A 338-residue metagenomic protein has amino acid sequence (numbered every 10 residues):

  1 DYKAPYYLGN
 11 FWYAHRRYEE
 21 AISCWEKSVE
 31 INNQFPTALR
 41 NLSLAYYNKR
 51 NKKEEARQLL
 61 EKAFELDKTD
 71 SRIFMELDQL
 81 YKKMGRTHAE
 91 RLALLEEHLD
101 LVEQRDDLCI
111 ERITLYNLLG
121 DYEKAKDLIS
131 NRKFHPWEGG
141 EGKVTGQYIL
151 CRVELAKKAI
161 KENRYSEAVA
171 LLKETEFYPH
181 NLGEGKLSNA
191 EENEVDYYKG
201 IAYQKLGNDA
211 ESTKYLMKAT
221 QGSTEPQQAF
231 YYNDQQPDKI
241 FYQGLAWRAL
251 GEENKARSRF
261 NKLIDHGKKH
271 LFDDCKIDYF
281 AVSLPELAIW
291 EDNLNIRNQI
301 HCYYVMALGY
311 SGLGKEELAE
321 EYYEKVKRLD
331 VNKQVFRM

Functional and structural regions predicted by a protein language model:
N10, L44-A45, Q79, T114 (+4 more regions): Residue-level recognition of tetratricopeptide repeat
Y13, Y47-N48, K82, N117 (+4 more regions): Position-specific recognition of the canonical hydrophobic site in helix A of tetratricopeptide repeat
A21, A56, E90-R91, A125 (+4 more regions): Single-residue signature of alpha-solenoid repeat helices
E26-E30, E61-E65, E97-D100, F134 (+4 more regions): Conserved structural position within tetratricopeptide repeats
